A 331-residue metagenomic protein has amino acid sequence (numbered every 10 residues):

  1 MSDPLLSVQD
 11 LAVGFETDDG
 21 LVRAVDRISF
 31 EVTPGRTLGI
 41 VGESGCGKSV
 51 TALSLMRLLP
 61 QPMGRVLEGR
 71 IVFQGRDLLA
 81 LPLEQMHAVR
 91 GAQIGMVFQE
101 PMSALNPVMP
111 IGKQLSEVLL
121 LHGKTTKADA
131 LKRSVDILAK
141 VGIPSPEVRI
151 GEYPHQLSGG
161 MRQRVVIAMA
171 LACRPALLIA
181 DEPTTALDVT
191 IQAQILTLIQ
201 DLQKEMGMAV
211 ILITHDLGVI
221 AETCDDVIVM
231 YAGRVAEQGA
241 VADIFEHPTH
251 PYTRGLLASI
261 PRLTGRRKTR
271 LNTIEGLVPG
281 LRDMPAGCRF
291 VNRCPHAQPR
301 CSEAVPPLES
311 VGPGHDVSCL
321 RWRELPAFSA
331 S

Functional and structural regions predicted by a protein language model:
P4, P144-V148, Q238-S331: Short catalytic/signature loops enriched in Gly
E43, I179, P183, L187-T269: P-loop NTP-binding/switch modules centered on Walker-like glycine-rich loops
G64-L67, L78-G95, L121, A128 (+2 more regions): ABC ATPase NBD coupling module
Q74-D77, D129-V148, L257-A258: Conserved ABC ATPase "signature" region
L115, I167, I191, I195: Hydrophobic anchor residue at the start of the ABC signature
A172-A176: A short, proline-enriched helix->beta-strand linker immediately N-terminal to the Walker B motif in ABC-type P-loop
